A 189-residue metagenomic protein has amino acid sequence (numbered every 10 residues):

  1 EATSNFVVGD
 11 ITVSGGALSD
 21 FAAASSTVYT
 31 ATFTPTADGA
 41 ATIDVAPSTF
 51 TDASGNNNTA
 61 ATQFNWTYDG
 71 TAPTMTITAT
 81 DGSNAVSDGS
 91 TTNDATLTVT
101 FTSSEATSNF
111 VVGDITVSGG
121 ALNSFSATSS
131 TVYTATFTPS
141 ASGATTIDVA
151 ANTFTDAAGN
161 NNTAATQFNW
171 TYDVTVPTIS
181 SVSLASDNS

Functional and structural regions predicted by a protein language model:
E1-S189: Non-catalytic beta-sheet/beta-sandwich ligand-binding modules that flank or precede catalytic cores
